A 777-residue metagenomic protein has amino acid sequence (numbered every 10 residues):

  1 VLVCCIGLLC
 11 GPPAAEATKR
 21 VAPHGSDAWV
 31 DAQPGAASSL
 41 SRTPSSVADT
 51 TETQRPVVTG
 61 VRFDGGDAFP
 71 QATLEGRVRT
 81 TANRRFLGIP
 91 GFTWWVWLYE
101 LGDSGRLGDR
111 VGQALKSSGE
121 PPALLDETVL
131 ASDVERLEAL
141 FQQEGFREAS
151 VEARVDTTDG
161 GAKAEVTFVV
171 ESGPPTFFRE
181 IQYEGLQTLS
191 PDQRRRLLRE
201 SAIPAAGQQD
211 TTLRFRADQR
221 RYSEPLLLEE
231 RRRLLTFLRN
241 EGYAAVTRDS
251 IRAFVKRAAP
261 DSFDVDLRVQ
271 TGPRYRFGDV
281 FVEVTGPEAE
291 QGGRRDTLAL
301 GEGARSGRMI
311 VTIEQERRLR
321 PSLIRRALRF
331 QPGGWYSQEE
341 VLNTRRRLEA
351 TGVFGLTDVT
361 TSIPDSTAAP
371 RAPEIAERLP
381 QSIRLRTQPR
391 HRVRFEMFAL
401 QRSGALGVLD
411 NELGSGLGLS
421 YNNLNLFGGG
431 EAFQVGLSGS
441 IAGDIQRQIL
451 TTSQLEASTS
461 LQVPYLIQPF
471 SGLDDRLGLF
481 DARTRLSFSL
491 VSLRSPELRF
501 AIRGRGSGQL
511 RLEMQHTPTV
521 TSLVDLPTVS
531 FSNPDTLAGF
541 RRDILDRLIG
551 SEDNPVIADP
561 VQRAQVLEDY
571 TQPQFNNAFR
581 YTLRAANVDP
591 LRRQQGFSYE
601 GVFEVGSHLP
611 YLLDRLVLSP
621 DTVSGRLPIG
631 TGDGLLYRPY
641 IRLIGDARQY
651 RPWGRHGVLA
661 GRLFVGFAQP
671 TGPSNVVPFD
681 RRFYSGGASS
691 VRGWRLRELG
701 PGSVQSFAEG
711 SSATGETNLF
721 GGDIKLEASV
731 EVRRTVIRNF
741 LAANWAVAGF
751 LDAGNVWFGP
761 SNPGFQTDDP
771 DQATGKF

Functional and structural regions predicted by a protein language model:
V1-L9: Bacterial N-terminal signal peptides
L2, R55-V57, R147-A149, A162-A164 (+15 more regions): Residues at beta-strand starts and edge strands
P12-P13: Bacterial signal peptide processing site
E16, A327, T351, F398-L400 (+5 more regions): C-terminal transmembrane beta-barrel domains of outer membrane proteins
T18-S403, E412-G414, G436-Q448, D474-G478 (+2 more regions): Periplasmic polypeptide-binding modules associated with outer-membrane biogenesis and secretion
K19-P23, R196, A202-Q209, R317-R318 (+4 more regions): Gram-negative/organellar outer-membrane beta-barrel architecture
E127-T157, L235, E340-V341, F500 (+4 more regions): Extended amphipathic secondary-structure runs
F237, E241-A244, T517, A586-Q594 (+1 more regions): Secondary-structure boundary elements
